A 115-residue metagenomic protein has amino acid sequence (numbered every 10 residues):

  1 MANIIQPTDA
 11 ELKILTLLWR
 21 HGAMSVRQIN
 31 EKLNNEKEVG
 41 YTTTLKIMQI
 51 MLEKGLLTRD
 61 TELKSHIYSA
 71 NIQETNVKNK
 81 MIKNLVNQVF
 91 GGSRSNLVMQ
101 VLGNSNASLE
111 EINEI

Functional and structural regions predicted by a protein language model:
I4-A10, E62-M81: Short, cationic-aromatic polyanion-contact patches
L12-T16: Pre-recognition alpha-helix immediately N-terminal to the DNA-recognition helix within helix-turn-helix or winged-helix
M24-K32: Short acidic, hydrophobic short linear motifs in intrinsically disordered regions
E31-V39: Short helix-coil junctions and helix-kink-helix linkers
L45-Q49: Short, hydrophobic-biased segments on the C-terminal half of alpha helices that form "recognition helices"
G55: Glycine-centered, phosphate/nucleic-acid-interacting loop/turn motifs that mediate DNA/RNA or nucleotide
R59: Short beta-strand "wing" residues that participate in macromolecule-binding interfaces
M81-E114: Amphipathic alpha-helical dimerization/coiled-coil segments that flank or bridge DNA-binding/regulatory modules
